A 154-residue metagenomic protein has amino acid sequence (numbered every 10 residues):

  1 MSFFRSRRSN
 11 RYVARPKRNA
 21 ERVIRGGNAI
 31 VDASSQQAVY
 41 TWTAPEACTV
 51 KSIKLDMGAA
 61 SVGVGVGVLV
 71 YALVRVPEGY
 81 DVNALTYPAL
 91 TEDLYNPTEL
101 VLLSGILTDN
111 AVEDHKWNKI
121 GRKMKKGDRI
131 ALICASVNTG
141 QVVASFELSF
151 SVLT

Functional and structural regions predicted by a protein language model:
M1-S34: N-terminal leader/pro-regions and domain N-caps
K17-N19, E78, K123-T154: C-terminal interaction-tip segments
A20-G26, N83-K125, T139-A144: Extended, solvent-exposed segments with strong compositional bias
V23, T49, K54, I106 (+2 more regions): Ser/Thr- (and often Asn-) enriched beta-sheet segments in non-cytosolic proteins
S34-Q36, H115-K116: Residues that act as N-cap/strand-start positions at coil-to-secondary-structure junctions
Q36-P77, E147: Beta-rich globular "head" domains
K51, D56-G58, N118, I133-A135 (+1 more regions): A structural detector for beta-sheet-dominated domains
V70-L85, A89-L90: Predominantly extracellular/luminal cell-surface or secreted proteins
